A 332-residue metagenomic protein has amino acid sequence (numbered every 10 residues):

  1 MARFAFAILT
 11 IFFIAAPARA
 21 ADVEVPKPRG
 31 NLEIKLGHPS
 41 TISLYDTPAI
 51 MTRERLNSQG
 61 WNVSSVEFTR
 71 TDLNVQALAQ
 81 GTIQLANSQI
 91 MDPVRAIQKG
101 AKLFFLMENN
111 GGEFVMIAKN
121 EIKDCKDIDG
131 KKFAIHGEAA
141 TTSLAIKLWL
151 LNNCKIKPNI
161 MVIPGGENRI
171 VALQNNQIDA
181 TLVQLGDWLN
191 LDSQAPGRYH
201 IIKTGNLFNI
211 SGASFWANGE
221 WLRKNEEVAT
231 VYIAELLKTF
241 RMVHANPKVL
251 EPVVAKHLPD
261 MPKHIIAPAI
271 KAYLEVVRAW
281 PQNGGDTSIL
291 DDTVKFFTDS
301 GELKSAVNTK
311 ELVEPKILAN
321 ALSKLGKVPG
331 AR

Functional and structural regions predicted by a protein language model:
M1-E33, G326-R332: Short, low-complexity disordered leader/linker segments with a strong preference for bacterial N-terminal type II
A21-G165, A172, D179-L185, I201-N209: Short, glycine-/small- and polar/acidic-enriched structural segments that line small-molecule recognition paths
M91, E167-D260: Pocket-lining segment of extracytoplasmic ligand-binding domains
A101-L103, P196-Y199, N320-L322: Short low-complexity, flexible loop/linker segments enriched in glycine and/or proline with clustered acidic
E121-K123, R223, Q282: Proline/Glycine/Serine-rich low-complexity intrinsically disordered segments that serve as flexible stalks/linkers
N225-K304: Secondary-structure end/capping motifs
K295-R332: Conserved C-terminal helix/tail region of periplasmic/extracytoplasmic solute-binding proteins
